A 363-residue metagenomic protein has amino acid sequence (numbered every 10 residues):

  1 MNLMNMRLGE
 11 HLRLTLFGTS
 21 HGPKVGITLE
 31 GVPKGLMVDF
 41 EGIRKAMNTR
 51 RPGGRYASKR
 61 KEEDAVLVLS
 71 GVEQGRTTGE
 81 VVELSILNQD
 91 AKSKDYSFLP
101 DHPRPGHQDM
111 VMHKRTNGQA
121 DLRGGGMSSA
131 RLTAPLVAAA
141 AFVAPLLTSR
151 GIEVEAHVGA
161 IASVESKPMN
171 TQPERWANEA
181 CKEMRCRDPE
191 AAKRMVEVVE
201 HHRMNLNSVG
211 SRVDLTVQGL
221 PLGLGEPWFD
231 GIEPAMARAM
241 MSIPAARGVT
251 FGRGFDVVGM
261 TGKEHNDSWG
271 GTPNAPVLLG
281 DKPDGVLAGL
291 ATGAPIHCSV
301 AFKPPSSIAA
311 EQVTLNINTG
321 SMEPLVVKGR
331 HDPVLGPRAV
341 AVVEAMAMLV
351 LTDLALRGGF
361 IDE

Functional and structural regions predicted by a protein language model:
N2-E363: Generic N-terminal targeting/processing segments that precede catalytic cores or assembly contacts
